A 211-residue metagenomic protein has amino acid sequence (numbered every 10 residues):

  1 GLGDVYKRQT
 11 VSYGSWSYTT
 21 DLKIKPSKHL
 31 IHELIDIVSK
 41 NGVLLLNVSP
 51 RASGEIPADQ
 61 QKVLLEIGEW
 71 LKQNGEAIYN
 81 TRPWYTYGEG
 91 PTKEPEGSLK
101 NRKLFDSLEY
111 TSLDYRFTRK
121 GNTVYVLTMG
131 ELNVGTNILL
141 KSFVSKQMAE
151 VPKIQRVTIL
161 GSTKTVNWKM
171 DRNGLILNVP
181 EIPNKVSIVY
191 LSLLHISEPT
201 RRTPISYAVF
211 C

Functional and structural regions predicted by a protein language model:
G1-Y6, L194-C211: Single conserved hydrophobic/aromatic residue that forms the stacking wall/gate of nucleotide- or nucleobase-binding
D4-L193, S197: Mature catalytic domains of secreted/periplasmic carbohydrate-active enzymes
